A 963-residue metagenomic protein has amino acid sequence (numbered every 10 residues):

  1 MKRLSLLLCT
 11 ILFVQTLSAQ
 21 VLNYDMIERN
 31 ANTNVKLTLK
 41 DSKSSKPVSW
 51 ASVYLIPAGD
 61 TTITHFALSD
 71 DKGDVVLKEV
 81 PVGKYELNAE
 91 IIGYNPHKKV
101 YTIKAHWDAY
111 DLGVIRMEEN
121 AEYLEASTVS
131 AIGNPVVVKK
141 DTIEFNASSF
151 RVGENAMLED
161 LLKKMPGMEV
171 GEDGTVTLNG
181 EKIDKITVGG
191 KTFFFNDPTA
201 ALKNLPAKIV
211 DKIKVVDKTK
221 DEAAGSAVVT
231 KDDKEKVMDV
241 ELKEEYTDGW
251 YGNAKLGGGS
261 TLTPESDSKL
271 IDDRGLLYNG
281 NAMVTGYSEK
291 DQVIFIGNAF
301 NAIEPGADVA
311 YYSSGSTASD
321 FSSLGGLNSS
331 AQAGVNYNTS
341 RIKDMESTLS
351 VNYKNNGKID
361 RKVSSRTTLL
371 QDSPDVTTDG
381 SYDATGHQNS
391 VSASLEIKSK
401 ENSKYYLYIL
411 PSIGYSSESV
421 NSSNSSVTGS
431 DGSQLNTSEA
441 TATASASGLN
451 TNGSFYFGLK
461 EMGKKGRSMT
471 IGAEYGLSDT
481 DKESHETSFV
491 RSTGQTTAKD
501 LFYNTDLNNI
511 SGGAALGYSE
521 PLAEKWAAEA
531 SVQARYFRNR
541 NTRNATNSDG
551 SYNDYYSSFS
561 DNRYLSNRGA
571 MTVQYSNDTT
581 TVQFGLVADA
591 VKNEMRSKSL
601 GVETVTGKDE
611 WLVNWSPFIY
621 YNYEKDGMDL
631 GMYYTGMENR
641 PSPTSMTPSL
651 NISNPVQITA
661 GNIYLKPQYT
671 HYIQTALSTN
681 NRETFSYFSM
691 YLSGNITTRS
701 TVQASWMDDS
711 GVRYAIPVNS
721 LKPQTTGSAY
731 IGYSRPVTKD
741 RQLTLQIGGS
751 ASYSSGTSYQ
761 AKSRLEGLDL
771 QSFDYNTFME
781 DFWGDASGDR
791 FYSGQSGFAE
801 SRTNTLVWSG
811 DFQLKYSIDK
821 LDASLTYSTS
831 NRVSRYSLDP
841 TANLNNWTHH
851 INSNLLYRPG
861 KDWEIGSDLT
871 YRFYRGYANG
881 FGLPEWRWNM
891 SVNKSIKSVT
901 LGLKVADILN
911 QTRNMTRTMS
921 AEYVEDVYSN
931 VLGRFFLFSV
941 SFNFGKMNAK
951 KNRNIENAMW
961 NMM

Functional and structural regions predicted by a protein language model:
Q20-N32, Y54, K72-D74, N88 (+23 more regions): Membrane-proximal, glycine/serine-rich, low-complexity loop/turn segments characteristic of large bacterial
I27-R29, D272-R274, G325-L327, D383-H387 (+12 more regions): Replace "Gram-negative outer membrane beta-barrel proteins" with "bacterial and organellar outer membrane beta-barrel
T33-V35, K43-A58, V138: Short, ordered, surface-exposed loop/turn motifs in non-cytosolic proteins
A58-D74: Short, acidic Ser/Thr/Gly-rich low-complexity loop/linker segments typical of extracellular and cell-surface proteins
G59-T62, K84, N88-V100: A short, solvent-exposed loop/turn motif at the edges and junctions of modular extracellular/periplasmic domains
S226-V228, E265-K269, G297, G306-S313 (+16 more regions): Outer-membrane beta-barrel translocator domains and adjoining extracellular loop/strand segments of Gram-negative
D379-S381, S511-G513, D554-S560, A660 (+4 more regions): Outer membrane beta-barrel strand-and-loop segments of large Gram-negative receptors, especially TonB-dependent
A527-G627, M632-Y634, S837-L838: Signature of Gram-negative outer-membrane beta-barrel scaffolds
